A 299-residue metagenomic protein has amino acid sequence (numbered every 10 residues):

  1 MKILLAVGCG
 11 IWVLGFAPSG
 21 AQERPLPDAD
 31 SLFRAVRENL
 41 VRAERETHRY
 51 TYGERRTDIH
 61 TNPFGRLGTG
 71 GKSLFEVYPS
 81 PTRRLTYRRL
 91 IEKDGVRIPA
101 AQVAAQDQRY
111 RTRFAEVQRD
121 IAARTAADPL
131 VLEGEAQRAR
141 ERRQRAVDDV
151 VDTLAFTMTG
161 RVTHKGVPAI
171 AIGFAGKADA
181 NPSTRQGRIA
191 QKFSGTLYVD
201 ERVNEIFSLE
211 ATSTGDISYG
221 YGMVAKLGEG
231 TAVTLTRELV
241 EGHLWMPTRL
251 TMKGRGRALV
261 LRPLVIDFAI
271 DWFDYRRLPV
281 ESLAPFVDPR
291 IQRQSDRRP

Functional and structural regions predicted by a protein language model:
M1-L4: Positively charged n-region of N-terminal signal peptides that target proteins for export
A6-G15: Bacterial N-terminal signal peptides
A17-A21: Sec/Tat signal peptide C-region and signal peptidase I cleavage site
Q22-S194, R202-F207, T212-T231, T236-R249 (+1 more regions): Structured extracytoplasmic
